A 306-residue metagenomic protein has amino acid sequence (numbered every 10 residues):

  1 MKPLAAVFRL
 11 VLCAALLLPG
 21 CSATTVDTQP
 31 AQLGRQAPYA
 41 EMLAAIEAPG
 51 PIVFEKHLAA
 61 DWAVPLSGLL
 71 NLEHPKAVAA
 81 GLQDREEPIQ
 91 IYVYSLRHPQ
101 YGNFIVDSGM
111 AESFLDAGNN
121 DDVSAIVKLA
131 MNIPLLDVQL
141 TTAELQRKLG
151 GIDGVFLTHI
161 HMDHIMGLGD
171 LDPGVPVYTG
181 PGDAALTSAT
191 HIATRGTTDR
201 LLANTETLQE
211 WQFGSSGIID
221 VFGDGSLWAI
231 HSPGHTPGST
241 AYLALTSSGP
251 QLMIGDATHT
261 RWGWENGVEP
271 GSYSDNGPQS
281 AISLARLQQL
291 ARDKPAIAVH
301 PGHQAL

Functional and structural regions predicted by a protein language model:
M1-L10: Bacterial N-terminal signal peptides that target proteins for export
R9-P19: Bacterial N-terminal signal peptides
C21-Q139, G249-G255, R292-D293, I297: Metallo-beta-lactamase
K56-H57, G81, E86-P88, V93-H98 (+2 more regions): Core dinuclear metal-dependent hydrolase active-site scaffold
I105-D107, G154-H159, T179-G180, H231-G234 (+3 more regions): Active-site neighborhood of phospho(di)ester-bond hydrolases with catalytic His/Asp-centered motifs
N119-Y178: Active-site metal-binding motif and surrounding structural segment of the metallo-beta-lactamase
I133-G151, G180-H231, D275-P295: Metallo-beta-lactamase
D220-G223, A244, P250-Q251, R261-W262 (+1 more regions): Divalent-metal (often Zn2+) His-rich catalytic cores of metallo-beta-lactamase-fold enzymes
